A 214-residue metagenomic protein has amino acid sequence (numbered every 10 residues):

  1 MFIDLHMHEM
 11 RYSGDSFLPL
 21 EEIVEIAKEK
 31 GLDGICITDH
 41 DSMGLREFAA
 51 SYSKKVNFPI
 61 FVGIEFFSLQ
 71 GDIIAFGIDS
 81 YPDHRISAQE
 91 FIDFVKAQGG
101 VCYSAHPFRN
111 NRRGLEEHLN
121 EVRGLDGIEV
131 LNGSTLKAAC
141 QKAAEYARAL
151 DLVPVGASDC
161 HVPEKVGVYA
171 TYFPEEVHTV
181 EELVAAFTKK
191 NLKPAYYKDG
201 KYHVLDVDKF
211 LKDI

Functional and structural regions predicted by a protein language model:
M1-E9, S13, P19-I26, K30-L32 (+6 more regions): Charged catalytic cores and adjacent phosphate/nucleic-acid-binding surfaces used for phosphate/nucleic-acid chemistry
F2, V95-S104: Short beta-strand/loop segments at the ligand-binding rim of alpha/beta enzyme cores
C36-I37, Y103-S104, E129: Conserved beta-strand positions in the central sheet of alpha/beta enzyme cores
Y103-N111: Aromatic-lined carbohydrate-recognition surfaces of secreted/lumenal glycan-active proteins
